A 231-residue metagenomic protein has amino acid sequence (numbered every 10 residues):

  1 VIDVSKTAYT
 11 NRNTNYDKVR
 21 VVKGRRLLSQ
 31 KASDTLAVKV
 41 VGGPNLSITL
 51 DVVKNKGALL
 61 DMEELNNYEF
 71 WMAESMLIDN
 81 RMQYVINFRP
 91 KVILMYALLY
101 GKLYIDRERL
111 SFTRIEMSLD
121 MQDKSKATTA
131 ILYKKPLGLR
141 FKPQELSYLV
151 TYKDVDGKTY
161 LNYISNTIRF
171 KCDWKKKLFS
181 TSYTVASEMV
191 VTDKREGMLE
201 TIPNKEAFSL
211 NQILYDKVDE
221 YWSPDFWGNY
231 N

Functional and structural regions predicted by a protein language model:
V1-L98, K124-S125, S182-N231: Structured extracytoplasmic
G57-L59, E63, E69-L77, R81-G197: Gly/Pro-enriched, hydrophobic low-complexity segments that function as extracytoplasmic propeptides/linkers
